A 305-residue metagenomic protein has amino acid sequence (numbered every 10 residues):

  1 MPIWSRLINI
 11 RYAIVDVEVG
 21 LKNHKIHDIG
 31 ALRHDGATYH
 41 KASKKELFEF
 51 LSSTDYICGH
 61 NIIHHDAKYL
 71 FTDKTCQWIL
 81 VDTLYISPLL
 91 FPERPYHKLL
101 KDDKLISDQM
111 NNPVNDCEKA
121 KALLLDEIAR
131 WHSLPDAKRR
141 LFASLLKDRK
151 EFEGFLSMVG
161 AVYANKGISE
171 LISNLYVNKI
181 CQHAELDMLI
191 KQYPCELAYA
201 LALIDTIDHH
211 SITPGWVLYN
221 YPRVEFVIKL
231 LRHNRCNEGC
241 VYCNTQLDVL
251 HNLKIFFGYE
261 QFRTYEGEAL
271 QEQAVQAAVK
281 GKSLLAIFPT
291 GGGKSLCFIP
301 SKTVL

Functional and structural regions predicted by a protein language model:
M1-I10, D82: N-terminal accessory regions of nucleic-acid-interacting proteins
R6-N9, E49-D55, V279, L305: Flexible, charged surface loops at secondary-structure boundaries
I10-G20: Two-metal-ion RNase H-like nuclease active-site motif
Y12-A13, D55-I57, K282-A286: Generic beta-sheet signal
I26-R33: Short beta-strand scaffold segments in enzyme catalytic cores
R33-L105, P113-W131: Conserved DEDDh/DEDDy metal-dependent 3′-5′ exonuclease domain
E118, I128-R149: Internal, active-site/partner-interface "lid" segment
L141-L305: N-terminal helicase ATP-binding lobe
